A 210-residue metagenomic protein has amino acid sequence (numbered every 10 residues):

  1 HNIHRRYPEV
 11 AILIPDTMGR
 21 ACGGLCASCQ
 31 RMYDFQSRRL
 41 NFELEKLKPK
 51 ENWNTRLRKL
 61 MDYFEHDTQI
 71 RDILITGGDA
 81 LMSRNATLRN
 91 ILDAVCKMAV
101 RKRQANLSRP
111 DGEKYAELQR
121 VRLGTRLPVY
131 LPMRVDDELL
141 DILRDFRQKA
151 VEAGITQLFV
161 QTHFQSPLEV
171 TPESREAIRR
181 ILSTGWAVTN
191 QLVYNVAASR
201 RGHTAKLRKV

Functional and structural regions predicted by a protein language model:
H1-I14: N-terminal [4Fe-4S]-dependent radical SAM core
R5, R39, P49-W53: Basic, short loop/linker segments at the boundary and entry of helix-turn-helix/winged-helix-like folds
I12-D16, L74-G77: Short glycine-rich or small-residue beta-strand-to-loop segments that form or flank ligand, phosphate, metal/Fe-S
P15-D16, R20-Y33: Local cysteine-cluster metal-coordination motifs and their immediate loop/turn environment, predominantly Fe-S cluster
R31-F42: Iron-sulfur (Fe-S) cluster-binding segments and ferredoxin-like electron-carrier domains, especially [2Fe-2S]
N41-K50, R134-V135: Short, flexible/disordered intra-domain loops and linkers
E45, E51-D62: Active-site glycine-rich loop that binds ribose-phosphate moieties when present
L57-D72, G78-V210: Conserved AdoMet/S-adenosylmethionine-binding subsite of the radical SAM
